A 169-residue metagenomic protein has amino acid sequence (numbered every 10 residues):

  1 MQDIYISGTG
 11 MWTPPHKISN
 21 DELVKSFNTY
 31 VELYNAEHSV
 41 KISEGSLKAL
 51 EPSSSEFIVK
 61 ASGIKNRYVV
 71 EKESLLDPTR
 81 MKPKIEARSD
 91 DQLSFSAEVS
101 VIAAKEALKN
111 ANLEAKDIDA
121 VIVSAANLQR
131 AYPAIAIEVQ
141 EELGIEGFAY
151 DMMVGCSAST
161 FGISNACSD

Functional and structural regions predicted by a protein language model:
M1-K116, L143: Conserved "HGTGT" condensation-loop signature of ketosynthase/thiolase-family condensing enzymes that catalyze
S62-R80, D91-S94, A125-D169: Conserved catalytic cysteine-centered active-site region of acyl-thioester-dependent Claisen-condensing enzymes
E114-A120, G147-F148: Short acidic capping loops at alpha-helix termini that bridge into adjacent secondary structure
